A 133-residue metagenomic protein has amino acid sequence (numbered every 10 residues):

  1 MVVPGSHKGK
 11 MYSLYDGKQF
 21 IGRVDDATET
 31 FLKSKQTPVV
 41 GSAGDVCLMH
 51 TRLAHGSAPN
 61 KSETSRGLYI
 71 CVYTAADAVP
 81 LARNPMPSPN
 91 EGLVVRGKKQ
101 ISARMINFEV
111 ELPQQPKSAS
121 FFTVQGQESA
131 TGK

Functional and structural regions predicted by a protein language model:
M1-A54: Double-stranded beta-helix
V46, R52-K133: Non-heme Fe(II)/2-oxoglutarate
